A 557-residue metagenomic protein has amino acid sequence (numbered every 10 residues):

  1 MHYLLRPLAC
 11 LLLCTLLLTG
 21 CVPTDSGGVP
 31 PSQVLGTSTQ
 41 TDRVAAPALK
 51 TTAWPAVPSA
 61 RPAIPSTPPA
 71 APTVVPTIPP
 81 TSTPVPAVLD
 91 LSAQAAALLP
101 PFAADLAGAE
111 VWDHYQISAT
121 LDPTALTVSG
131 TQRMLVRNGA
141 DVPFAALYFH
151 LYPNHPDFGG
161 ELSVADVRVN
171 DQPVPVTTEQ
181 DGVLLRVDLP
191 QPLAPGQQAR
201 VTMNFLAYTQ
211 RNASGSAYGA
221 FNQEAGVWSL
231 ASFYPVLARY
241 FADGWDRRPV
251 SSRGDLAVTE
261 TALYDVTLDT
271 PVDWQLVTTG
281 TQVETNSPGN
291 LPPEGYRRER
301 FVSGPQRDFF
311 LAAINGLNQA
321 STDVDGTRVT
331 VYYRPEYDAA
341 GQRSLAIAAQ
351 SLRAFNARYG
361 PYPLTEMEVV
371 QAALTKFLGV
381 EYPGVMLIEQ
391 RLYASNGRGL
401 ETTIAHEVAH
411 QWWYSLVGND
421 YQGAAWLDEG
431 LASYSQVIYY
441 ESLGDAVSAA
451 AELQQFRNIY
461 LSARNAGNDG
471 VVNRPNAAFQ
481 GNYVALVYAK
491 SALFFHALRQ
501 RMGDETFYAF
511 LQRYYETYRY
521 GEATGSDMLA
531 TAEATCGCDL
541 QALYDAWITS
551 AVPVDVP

Functional and structural regions predicted by a protein language model:
L17-G20: C-terminal motif of bacterial Sec signal peptides marking the signal peptidase cleavage site
P23-V34, A46-L49, W54-S129: N-terminal, polar/Ser/Thr-rich
A145-P173, D269-W274: Solvent-exposed beta-hairpin/edge-strand motifs
D157-Q223: A surface-exposed beta-strand-loop module
N204-L311: Extended, low-hydrophobicity, Ser/Thr/Pro/Gly-biased non-transmembrane segments
V266, R297-R300, L317-Q411, S415-A424 (+2 more regions): Juxtacatalytic substrate-recognition/specificity segment
P361, V447-S448, V484-P557: Amphipathic alpha-helical substructures
V385-M386, Q390-R391, A424-N468, L540-A542: Post-HExxH zinc-binding segment in Zn-dependent metallohydrolases
